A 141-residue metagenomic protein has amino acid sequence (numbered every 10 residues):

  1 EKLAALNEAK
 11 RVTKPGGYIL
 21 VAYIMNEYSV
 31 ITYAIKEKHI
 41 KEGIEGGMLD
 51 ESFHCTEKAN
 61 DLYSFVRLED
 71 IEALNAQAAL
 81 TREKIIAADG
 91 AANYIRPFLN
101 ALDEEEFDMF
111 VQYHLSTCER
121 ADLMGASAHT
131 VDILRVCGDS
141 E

Functional and structural regions predicted by a protein language model:
E1, Y28-T32, A91-I95: Short catalytic/ligand-binding loop motif for oxyanion handling, primarily in non-cytosolic enzymes, centered on
L3-A5, A34-E37, N100: Short, glycine/charged-enriched secondary-structure capping and boundary segments
L3-Y18: A short glycine-rich, Lys/Arg-flanked "PGG" loop and its adjoining helix->strand segment in the class I
Y18-M48: Conserved class I S-adenosyl-L-methionine
L20-Y23, T81-A87: A structural signal for short, well-ordered beta-strand segments and their strand-loop junctions that often border
I40-Y63: C-terminal alpha-helical "lid/dimerization" subdomain adjacent to the S-adenosyl-L-methionine
N60-A79, I85: Short alpha-helix
K84-E141: A C-terminal cap/extension of S-adenosyl-L-methionine-dependent methyltransferases that defines the acceptor-substrate
